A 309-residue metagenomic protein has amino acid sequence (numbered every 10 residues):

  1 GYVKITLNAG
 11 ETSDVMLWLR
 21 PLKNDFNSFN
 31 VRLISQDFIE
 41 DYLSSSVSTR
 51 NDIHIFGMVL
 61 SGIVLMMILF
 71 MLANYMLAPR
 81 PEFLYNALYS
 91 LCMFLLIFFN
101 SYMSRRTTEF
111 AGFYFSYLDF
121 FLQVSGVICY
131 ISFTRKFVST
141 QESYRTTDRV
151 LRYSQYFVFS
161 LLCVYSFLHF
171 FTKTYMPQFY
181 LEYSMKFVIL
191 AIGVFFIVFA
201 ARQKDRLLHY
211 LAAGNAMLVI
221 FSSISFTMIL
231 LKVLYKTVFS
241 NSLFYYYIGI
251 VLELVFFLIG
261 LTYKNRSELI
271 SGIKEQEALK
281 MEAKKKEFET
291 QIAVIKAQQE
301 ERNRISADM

Functional and structural regions predicted by a protein language model:
G1-I53: Soluble non-transmembrane domains of integral membrane proteins
S28-F29, S45-L77, F179-R202: First transmembrane helix
S61-V64, A87, Y156, A212 (+1 more regions): Hydrophobic H-region at the start of alpha-helical membrane spans
M66-F98, S139-T140: Juxtamembrane interface at the cytosolic side of transmembrane helices
P79, N303-M309: Conserved phosphoacceptor histidine of two-component systems
A87, F244, E301-I305: DHp/HisKA histidine-phosphotransfer helix
L96-K136, Q141-L279: Interfacial "cap-and-anchor" motif at the non-cytosolic start of specific transmembrane alpha-helices
T262-I305: Cytosolic signal-transmission helices at domain junctions
